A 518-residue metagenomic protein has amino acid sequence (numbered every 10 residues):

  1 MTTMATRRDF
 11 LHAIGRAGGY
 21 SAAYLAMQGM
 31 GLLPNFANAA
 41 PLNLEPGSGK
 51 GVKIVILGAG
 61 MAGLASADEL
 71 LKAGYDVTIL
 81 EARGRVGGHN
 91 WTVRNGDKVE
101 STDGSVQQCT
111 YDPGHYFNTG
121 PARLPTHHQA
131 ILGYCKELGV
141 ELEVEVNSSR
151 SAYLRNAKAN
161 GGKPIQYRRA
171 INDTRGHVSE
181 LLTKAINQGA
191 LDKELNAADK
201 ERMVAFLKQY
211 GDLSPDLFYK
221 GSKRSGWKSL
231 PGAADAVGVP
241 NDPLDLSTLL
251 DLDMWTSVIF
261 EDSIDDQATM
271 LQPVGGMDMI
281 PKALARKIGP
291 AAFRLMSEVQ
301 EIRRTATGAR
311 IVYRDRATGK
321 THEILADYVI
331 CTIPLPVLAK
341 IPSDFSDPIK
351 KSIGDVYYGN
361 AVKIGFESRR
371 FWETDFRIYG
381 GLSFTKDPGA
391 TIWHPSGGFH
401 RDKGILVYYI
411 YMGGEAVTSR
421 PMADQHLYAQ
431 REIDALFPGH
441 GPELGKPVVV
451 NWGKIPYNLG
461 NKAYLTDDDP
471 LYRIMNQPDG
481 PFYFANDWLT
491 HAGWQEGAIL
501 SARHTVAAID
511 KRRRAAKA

Functional and structural regions predicted by a protein language model:
M1-S21: N-terminal secretory signal peptides and thylakoid transit peptides that target proteins across membranes
A13, A17, A23, G31-P41 (+3 more regions): Conserved flavin/dinucleotide-binding core of flavoenzymes
L42-L181: N-terminal glycine-rich phosphate/pyrophosphate-binding loop and immediately adjacent elements
P46-S48, C109-Y116, W255-T269, V407-E415 (+1 more regions): Short glycine/proline-rich turn/loop motifs
K53-R83, R123-H128, Y134, G139-V140 (+11 more regions): Conserved beta-strand->loop/alpha-helix structural units within folded catalytic cores of enzymes with alpha/beta
G114-P125, D266-V274, A283, I349-Y357 (+3 more regions): Active-site rim elements
S151, K158, T183-E298, G308 (+3 more regions): Active-site/ligand-binding neighborhood in enzyme catalytic cores
L295-L406, A416-V417, L436: Mid-domain catalytic core of redox enzymes that form a hydrophobic substrate pocket/lid adjacent to a catalytic redox
